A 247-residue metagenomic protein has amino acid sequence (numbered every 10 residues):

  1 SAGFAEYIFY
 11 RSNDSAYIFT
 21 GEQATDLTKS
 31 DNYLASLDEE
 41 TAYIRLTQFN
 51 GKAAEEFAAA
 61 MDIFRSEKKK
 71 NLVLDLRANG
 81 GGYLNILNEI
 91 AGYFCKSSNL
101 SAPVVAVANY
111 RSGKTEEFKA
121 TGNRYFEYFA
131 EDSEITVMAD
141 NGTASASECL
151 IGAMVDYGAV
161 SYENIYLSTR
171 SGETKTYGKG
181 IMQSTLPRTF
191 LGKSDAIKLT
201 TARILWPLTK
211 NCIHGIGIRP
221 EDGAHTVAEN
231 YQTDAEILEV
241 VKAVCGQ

Functional and structural regions predicted by a protein language model:
S1-L72, L76-G80, G92, K96-L100 (+1 more regions): Flexible, low-complexity junctional segments that flank or bridge functional domains
D14-S15, L27, N32, E39 (+5 more regions): Short linear motifs in intrinsically disordered/low-complexity regions
E56-A59, C149, E239: Long, highly charged amphipathic alpha-helices
S66, N71, G82-Q232: Conserved acidic, small-residue-rich alpha-beta core segments centered on
Q232-Q247: Residue-level signal for protein termini and structural transition zones
